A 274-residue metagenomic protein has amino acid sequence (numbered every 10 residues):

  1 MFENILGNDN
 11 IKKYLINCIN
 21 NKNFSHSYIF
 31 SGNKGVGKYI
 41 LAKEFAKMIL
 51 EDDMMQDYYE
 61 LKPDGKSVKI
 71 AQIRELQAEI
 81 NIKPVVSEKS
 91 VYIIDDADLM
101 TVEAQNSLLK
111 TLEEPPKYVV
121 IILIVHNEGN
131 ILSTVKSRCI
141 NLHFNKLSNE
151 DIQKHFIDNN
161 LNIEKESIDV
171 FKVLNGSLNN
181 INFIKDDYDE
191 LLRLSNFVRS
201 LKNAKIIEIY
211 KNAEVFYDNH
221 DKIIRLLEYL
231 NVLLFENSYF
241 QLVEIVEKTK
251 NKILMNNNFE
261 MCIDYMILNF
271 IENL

Functional and structural regions predicted by a protein language model:
M1-E103, K110: Clamp-loader machinery-focused feature within the broader ASCE/P-loop NTPase space
M1-G37, L41-M48, K117-Y118, N127-L274: Charged, glycine-rich active-site and insertion segments that engage polyanionic ligands
E60-K62, L123, N141-H143: Structural signal for conserved beta-strand scaffold positions within catalytic alpha/beta enzyme cores
D96, L123-E128: A short beta-strand-to-loop transition that corresponds to the Sensor-1 phosphate-sensing loop of AAA+ P-loop ATPases
N106-L123: Conserved catalytic/switch belt of AAA+ P-loop NTPases
